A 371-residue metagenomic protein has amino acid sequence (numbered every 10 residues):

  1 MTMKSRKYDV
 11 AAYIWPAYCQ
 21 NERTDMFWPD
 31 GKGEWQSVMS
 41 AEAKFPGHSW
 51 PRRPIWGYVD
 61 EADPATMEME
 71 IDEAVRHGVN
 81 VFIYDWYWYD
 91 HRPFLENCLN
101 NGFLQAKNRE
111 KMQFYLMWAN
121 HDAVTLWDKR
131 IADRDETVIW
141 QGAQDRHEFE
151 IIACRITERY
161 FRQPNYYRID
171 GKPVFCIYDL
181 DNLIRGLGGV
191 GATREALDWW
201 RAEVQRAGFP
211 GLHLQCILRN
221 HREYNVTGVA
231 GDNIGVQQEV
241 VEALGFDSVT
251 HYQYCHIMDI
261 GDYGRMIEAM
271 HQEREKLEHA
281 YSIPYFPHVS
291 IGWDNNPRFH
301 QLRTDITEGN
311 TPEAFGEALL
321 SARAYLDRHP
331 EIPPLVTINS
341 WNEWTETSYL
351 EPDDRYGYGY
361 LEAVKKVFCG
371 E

Functional and structural regions predicted by a protein language model:
T2-E371: Glycan-processing catalytic domains of CAZymes
